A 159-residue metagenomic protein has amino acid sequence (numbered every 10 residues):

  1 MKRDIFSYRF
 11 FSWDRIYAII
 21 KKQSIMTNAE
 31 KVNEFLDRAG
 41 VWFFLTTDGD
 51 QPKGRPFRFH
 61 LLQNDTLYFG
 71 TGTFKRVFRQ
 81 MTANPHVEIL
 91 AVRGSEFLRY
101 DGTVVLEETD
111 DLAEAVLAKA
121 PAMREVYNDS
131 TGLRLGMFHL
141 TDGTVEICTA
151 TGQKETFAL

Functional and structural regions predicted by a protein language model:
M1-D4: Targeting/processing segments of secretory and organellar proteins
E34-G49, V87-I89: A short, Trp-centered hydrophobic/proline-enriched beta-strand micro-motif
F43, L67-Y68, R99, E146: General beta-strand recognition
H60-S95: A short mixed-secondary-structure module that forms the rim of ligand-binding clefts
R99-L159: Charged, gly/pro-rich active-site loop segments
